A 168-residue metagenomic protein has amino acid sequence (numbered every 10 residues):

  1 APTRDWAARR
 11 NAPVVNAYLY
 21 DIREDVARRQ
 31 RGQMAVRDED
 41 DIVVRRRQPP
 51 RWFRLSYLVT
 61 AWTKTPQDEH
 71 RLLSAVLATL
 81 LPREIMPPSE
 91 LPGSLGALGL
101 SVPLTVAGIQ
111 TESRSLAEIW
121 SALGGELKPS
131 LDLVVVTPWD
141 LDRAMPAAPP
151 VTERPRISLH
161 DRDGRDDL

Functional and structural regions predicted by a protein language model:
A1, A7, T105, K128 (+1 more regions): Basic, low-complexity intrinsically disordered segments
A1-A35, S94-L95, G99: Small/polar-rich, solvent-exposed N-terminal microdomains that initiate assembly or binding
A1-R4, R31-M34, R47, P92-G96 (+3 more regions): Hydrophobic/basic alpha-helical segments enriched in Actinobacteria
A1-T3, D41-I42, S115-E118: Short structured motifs
R9-R10, R46-W52, L123-L127: Short glycine/proline-enriched loop/turn "hinge" motifs that connect secondary-structure elements and lie
A12-N16, W52-L58, S101, K128-D132: Broad gene-expression machinery/nucleic-acid interaction feature
D40-L100, P138-L168: Charged, amphipathic alpha-helical segments and their flanking helix caps
R71, L81-V136: Acidic-leaning, charged glycine-interspersed low-complexity segments
